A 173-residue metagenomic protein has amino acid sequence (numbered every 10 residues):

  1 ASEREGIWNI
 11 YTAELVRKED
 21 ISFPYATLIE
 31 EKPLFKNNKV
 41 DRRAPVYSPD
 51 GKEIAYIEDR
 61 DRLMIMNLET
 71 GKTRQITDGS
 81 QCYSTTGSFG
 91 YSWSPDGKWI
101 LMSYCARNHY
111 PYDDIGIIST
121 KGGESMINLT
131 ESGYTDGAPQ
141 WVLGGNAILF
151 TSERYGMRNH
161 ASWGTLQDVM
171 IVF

Functional and structural regions predicted by a protein language model:
A1-P24, F35-R42, A55-L68, D78-T86 (+3 more regions): A flexible loop/linker signature enriched in serine peptidases of the S9 family
E19-D20, L28-K32, G71-Q75, G123-N128: Predominantly a core beta-strand signature of beta-propeller blades across repeat-based propeller domains
I29-L34, T85, G97: Surface-exposed acidic, glycine/proline-enriched linker/cap segments that occur as 15-30-residue helix-coil
V46-P49, G123: Short, surface-exposed connector motifs at secondary-structure boundaries
D50-K52, D96-K98, G144-N146: Short coil/turn segments that connect the beta-strands within blades of beta-propeller domains
G116-I117, V142: Flexible glycine/proline-rich, aromatic-decorated loop/lid segments
